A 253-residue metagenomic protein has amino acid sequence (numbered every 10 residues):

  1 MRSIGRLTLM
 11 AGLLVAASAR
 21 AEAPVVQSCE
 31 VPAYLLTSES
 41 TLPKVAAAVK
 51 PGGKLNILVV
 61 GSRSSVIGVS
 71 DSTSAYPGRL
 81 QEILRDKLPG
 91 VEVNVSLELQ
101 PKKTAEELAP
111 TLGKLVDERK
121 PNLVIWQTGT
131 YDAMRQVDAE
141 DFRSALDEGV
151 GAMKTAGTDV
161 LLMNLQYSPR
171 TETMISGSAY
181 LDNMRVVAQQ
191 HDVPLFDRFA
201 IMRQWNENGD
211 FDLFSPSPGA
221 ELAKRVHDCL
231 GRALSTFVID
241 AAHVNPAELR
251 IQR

Functional and structural regions predicted by a protein language model:
M1-T8: Bacterial N-terminal signal peptides that target proteins for export
T8-A16: Bacterial N-terminal signal peptides
P24-L97, K114-K120: Serine-esterase "nucleophile elbow" of acetyl-processing enzymes
V25-P32, L97-K103, I125-M134, Q189: Cell-envelope and extracellular/periplasmic
V45-A46, L58-V60, P89-V91, A105-R143: Oxyanion-hole/transition-state-stabilizing segment in secreted/luminal serine hydrolases and related acyltransferases
N56-G61, S65, N94-L99, N122-T128 (+2 more regions): Structural recognition of the beta-strand scaffold that forms the well-ordered cores of secreted hydrolase catalytic
Q127-T130, G149-L181: Active-site segments of SGNH/GDSL-like serine hydrolases that catalyze O-acetyl group transfer/hydrolysis on lipids
S168-R253: Catalytic His-Asp segment of secreted/periplasmic serine-dependent ester chemistry enzymes
